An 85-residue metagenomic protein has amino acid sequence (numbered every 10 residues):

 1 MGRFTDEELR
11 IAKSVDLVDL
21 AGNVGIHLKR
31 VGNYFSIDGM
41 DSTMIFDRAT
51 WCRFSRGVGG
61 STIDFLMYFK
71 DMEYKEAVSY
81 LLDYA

Functional and structural regions predicted by a protein language model:
M1-A85: N-terminal structured subdomain of primase-like DNA metabolism proteins
